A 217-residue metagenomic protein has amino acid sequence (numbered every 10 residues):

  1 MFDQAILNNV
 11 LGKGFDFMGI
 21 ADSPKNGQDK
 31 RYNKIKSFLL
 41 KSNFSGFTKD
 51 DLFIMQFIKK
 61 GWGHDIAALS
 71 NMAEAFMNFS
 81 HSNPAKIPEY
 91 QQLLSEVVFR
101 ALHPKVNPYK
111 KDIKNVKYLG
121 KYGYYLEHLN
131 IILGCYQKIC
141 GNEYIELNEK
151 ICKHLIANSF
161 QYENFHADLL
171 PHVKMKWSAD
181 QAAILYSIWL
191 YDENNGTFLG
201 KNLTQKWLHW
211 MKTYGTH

Functional and structural regions predicted by a protein language model:
M1-F2: Acidic, serine/threonine-rich, charge-biased low-complexity segments in large eukaryotic scaffold/adaptor proteins
A5, N9-V10, G14-F15, G19-I58 (+3 more regions): Long, well-ordered core segments of solenoidal/helical folds
I54-A75: Beta-strand-rich domains and repeat architectures in extracellular enzymes and scaffolds, especially beta-propellers
A68, F76-A182: Extended ligand-binding groove/face enriched in aromatic
E146, K174-A183, S187-H217: Extended ligand-binding clefts on enzyme/binding-domain cores
